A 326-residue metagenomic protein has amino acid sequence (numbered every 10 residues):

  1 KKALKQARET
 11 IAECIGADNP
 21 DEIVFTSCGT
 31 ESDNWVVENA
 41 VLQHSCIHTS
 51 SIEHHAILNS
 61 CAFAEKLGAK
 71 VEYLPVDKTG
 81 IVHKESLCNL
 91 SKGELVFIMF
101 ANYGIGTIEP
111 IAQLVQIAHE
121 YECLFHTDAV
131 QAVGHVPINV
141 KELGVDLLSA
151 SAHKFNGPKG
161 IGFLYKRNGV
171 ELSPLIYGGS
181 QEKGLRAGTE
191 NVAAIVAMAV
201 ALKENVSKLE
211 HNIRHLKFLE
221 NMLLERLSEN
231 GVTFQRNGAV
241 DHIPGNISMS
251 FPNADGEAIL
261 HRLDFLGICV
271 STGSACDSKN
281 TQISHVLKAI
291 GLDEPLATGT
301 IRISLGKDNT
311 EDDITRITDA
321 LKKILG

Functional and structural regions predicted by a protein language model:
K1-G326: Pyridoxal 5′-phosphate
